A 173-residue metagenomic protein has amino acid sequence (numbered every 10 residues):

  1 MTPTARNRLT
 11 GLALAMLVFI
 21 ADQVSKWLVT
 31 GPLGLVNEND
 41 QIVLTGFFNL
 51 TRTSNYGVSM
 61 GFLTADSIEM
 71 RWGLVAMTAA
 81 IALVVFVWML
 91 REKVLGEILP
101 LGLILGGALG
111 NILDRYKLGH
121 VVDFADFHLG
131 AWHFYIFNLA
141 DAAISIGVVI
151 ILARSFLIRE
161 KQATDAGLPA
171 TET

Functional and structural regions predicted by a protein language model:
M1-T173: Alpha-helical transmembrane bundles and membrane-interface segments of multipass inner-membrane proteins
